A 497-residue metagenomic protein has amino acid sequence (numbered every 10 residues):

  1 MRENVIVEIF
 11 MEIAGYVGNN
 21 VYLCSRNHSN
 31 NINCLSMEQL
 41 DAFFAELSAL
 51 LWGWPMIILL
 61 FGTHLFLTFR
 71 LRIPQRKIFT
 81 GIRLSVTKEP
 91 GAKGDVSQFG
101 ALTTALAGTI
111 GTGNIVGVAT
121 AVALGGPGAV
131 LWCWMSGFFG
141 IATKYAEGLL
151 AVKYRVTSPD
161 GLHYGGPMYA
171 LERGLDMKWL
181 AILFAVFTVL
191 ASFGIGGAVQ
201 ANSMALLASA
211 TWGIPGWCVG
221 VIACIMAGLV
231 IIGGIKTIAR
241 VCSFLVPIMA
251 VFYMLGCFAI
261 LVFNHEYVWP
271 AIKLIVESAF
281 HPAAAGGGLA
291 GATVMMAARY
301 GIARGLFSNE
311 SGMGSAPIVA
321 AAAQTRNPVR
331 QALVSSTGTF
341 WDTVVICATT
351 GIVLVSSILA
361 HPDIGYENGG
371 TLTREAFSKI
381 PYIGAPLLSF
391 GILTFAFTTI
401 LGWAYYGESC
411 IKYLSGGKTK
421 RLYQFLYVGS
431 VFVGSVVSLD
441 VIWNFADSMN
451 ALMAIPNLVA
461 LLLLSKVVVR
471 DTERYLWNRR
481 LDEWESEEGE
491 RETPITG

Functional and structural regions predicted by a protein language model:
S36-G108, T112, V122-A129, G140 (+2 more regions): N-terminal alpha-helical transmembrane segments of multi-pass membrane transport and channel/translocase proteins
Q39-L40, R70-Q75, G113-V118, G194-A205 (+5 more regions): Transmembrane helix-loop junctions in multi-pass membrane proteins
L59-F66, R70-R83, N202-A208, P215-V276 (+4 more regions): Membrane-interface loop-to-helix entry segments
T63, L67-T68, S136-G161, P167-N202 (+2 more regions): Helix-loop-helix module between adjacent transmembrane segments
T68, E147-Y154, P159, F258-L274 (+6 more regions): Extracellular/periplasmic helix-exit of transmembrane alpha-helices
I73-S97, T120-V122, G126-V130, W134 (+5 more regions): Flexible loop linkers connecting adjacent transmembrane helices in multi-pass alpha-helical membrane transporters
A92-L124, L150-M168, E172-R173, V186-V189 (+2 more regions): Alpha-helical membrane segments and immediately flanking helix-loop junctions that form or couple to the substrate/ion
F139-E147, V221-I235, V246-E266, R299 (+3 more regions): Selective recognition of specific alpha-helical transmembrane segments in multi-pass small-molecule
